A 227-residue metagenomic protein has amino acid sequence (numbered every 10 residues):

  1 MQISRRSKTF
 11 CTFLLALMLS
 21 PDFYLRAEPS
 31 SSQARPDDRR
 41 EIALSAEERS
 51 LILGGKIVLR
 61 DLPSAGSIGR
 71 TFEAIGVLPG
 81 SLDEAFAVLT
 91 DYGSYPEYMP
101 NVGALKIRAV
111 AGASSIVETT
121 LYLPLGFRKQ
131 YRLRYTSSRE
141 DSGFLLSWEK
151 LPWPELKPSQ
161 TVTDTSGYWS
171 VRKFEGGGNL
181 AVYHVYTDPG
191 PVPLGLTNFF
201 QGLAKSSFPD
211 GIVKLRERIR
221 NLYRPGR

Functional and structural regions predicted by a protein language model:
Q2-F13: Bacterial N-terminal signal peptides that target proteins for export
C11-D22: Bacterial N-terminal signal peptides
A27-G112: Hydrophobic ligand-binding cavity/cleft-lining segments
V58, P154-S206: Beta-strand/loop substructures that line and gate deep hydrophobic ligand-binding cavities in soluble
L62-G69, P96-E97, K106-T161, T187-D188 (+1 more regions): Glycine-rich portal/gate segments that line the openings of hydrophobic small-molecule binding cavities
G76, Y135, V182-V185: Short, hydrophobic/aromatic-enriched beta-strand segments in well-ordered soluble domains
G76-D83, L89, G93, V162 (+3 more regions): Soluble non-cytosolic domains of exported or imported proteins
A85-F86, Y95, V171, Y183 (+1 more regions): Hydrophobic pocket/interface hotspot
